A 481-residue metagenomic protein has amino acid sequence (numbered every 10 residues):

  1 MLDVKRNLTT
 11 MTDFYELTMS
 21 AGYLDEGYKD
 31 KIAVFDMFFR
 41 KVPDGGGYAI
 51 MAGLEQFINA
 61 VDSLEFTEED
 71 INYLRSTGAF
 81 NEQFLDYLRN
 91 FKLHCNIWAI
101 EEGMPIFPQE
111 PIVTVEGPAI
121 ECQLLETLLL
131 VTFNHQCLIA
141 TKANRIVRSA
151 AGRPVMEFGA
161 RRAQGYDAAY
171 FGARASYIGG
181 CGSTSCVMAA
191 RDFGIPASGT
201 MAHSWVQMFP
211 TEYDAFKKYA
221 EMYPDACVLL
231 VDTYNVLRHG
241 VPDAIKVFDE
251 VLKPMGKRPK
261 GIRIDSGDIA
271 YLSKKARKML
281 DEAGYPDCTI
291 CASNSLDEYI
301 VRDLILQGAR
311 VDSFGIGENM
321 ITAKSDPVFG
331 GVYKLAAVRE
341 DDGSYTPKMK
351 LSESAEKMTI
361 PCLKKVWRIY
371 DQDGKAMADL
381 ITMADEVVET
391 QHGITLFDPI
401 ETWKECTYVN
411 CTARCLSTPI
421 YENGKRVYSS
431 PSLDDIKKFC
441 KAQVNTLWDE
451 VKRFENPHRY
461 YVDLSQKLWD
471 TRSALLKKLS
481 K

Functional and structural regions predicted by a protein language model:
M1-A33, K41-P43, A79, L85-H94 (+5 more regions): Buried, small/hydrophobic-residue-enriched core segments of structured protein domains
M1-K31, R40, D44-G46, D281-A283 (+1 more regions): Gly/Ser/Thr/Ala-enriched C-terminal appendages of enzymes
E26, A33-R89: N-terminal, Lys/Arg-enriched amphipathic/low-complexity engagement segments that precede the first folded domain
N59-L64, A99-E102, I106: An N-terminal, globular interaction/scaffold subdomain
N72-Y73, T141-R145, G159, K452-R459: Short coil/turn segments at secondary-structure boundaries
T77-L85, G165, H392-I400: Short, positively charged
I97-G103, A413-L416: Short acidic, Pro/Gly- and aromatic-enriched capping/linker segments at domain boundaries
G199, C291, D312-G315: Short hydrophobic alpha-helical runs that function as membrane-insertion/retention elements
